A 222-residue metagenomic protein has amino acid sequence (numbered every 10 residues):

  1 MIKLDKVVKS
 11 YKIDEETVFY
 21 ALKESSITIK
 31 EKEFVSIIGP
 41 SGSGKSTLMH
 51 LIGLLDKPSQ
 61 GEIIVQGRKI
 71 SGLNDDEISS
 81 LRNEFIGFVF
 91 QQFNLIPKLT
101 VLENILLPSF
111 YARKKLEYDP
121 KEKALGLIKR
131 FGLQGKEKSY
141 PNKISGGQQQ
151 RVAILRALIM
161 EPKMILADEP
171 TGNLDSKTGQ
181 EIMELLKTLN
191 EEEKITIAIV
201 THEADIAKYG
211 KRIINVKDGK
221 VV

Functional and structural regions predicted by a protein language model:
I2-S25, I29-I213: ABC family nucleotide-binding domain
I213-V222: H-loop (His-switch) and adjacent beta-strand-loop-beta switch element of ABC-type ATPase nucleotide-binding domains
